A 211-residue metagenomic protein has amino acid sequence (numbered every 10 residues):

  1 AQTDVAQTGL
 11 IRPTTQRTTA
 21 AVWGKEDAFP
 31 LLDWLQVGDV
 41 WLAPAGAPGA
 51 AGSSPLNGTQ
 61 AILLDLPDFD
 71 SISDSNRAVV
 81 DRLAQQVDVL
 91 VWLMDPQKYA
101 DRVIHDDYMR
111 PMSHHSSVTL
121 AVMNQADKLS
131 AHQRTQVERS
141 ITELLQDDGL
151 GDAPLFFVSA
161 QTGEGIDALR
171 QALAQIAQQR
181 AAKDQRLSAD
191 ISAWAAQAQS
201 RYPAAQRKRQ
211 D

Functional and structural regions predicted by a protein language model:
A1-L66, S71: Conserved G1/Walker A P-loop phosphate-binding module
T3, V22-A28, D70, V87 (+8 more regions): Conserved NTP-handling cores and scaffolds of large molecular machines
G9-R12, M94-D95, M123-Q125: Glycine-rich, histidine-containing beta strand-loop boundary motifs that form or position
T14, K25-A28, D68-D70, Q97-A100 (+2 more regions): Conserved nucleotide-binding/hydrolysis micro-motifs of P-loop NTPases
Q36-G38, H114, R186: Short, flexible helix-coil linker/hinge segments at the edges of structured domains or between repeats
G52-A61, D74-K98, R110-V122: Inter-motif core of Ras-like GTPase G domains
S71-V80, A100-D106, S130-R134: Conserved ATPase-coupling elements of RecA-like P-loop NTPase cores
A78, A126-R134, E138, T142-D211: C-terminal end of P-loop GTPase domains and the immediately downstream helical coupling element
